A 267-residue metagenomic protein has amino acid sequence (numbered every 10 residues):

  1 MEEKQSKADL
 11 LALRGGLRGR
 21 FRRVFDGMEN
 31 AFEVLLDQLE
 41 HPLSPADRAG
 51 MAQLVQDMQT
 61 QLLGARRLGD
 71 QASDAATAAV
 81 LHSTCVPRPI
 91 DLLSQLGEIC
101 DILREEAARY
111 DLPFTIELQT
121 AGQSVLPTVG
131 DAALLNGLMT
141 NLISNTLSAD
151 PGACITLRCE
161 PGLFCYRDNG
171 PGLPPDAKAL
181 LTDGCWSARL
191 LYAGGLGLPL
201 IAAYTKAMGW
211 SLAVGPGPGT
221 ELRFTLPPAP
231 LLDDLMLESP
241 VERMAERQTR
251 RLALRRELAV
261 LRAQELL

Functional and structural regions predicted by a protein language model:
V80-C85, V125-G130: Conserved micro-motifs of the catalytic ATP-binding
E106-L118: Short conserved segments within the C-terminal catalytic ATPase subdomain
N145-D150: Short helix-loop "hinge" at the ATP-lid/N-box region of the Bergerat-fold HATPase_c
C154-L163: Short beta-strand/loop element within the Bergerat-fold HATPase_c
D168: Acidic ATP/Mg2+-coordinating residue in the GHKL
L173-C185: Short conserved segment of the HATPase_c
L190-A202: Glycine-rich phosphate-binding loop
K206-R262, L266-L267: C-terminal end segment of the histidine kinase catalytic
